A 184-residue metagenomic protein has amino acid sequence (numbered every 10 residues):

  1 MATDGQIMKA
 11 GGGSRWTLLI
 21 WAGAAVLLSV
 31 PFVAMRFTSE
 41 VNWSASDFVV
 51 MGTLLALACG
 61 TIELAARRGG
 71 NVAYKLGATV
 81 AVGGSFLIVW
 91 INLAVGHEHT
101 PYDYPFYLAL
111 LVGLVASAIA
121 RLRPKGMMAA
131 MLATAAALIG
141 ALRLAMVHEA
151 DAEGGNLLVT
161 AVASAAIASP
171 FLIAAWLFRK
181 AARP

Functional and structural regions predicted by a protein language model:
M8-G23, K180: N-terminal membrane topogenic signal
K9-G13, A65-L76, L122, E153 (+1 more regions): Membrane-interface helix-boundary motifs at transmembrane edges
R15-A22, N71-G83, Y102-Y107, G126-A136: Cytoplasmic-side transmembrane-helix entry/capping segments in multi-pass membrane proteins
A25-E40, C59-I62, S85-V95, A145: Membrane-embedded alpha-helical segments in integral membrane proteins
F37-W43, L93-P101, L122-K125, A150-G154: Membrane-interface helix caps and helix-loop-helix hairpins in membrane proteins
T38-L57, V72-T79: Loop-to-helix transition at the N-terminal end of transmembrane alpha-helices
W43-L55, E98-A109, A161-A165: Structural signature of hydrophobic alpha-helical transmembrane segments
V115-A129, S169-P184: Membrane-water interface at the C-terminal end of transmembrane alpha helices
